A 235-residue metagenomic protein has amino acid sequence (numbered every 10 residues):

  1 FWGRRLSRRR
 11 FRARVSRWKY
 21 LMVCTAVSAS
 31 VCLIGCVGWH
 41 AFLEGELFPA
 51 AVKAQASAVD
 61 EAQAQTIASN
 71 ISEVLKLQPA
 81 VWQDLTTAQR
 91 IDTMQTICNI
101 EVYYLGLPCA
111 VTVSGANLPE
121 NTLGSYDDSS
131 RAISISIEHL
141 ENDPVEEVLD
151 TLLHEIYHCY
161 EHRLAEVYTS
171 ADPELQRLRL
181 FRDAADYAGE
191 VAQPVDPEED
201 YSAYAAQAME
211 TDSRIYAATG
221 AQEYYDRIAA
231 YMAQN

Functional and structural regions predicted by a protein language model:
F1-A56: Gram-positive cell-envelope targeting signals
L43-A80: N-terminal, intrinsically disordered, polar/charged segments of Gram-positive cell-envelope systems that serve as
S72-S129: Auxiliary, metal-adjacent structural segments of Zn-dependent hydrolase domains
W82-T93, L140-V148, Y201, A205-M209: Extracytoplasmic/periplasmic, Sec-exported soluble proteins
A116-E146, C159-R163: Active-site scaffold of zinc-dependent metalloenzymes
E147-E155: Short alpha-helical catalytic segment bearing the HExxH-like zincin motif of zinc-dependent metalloproteases
E155-P173: Catalytic Zn2+-binding segment of zinc metalloproteases
S170-N235: Metalloprotease/metallohydrolase-associated module, dominated by Zn2+-dependent proteases
